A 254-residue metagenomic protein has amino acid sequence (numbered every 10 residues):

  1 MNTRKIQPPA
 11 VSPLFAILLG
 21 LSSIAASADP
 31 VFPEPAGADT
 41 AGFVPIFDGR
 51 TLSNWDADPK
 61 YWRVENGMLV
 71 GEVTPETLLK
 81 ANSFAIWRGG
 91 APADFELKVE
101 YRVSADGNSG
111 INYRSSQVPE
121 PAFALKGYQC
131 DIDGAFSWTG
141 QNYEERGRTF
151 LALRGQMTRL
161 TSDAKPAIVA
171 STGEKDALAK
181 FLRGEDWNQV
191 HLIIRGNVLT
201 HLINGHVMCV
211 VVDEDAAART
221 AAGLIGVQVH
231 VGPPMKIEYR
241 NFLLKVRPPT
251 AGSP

Functional and structural regions predicted by a protein language model:
N2-L14: Bacterial N-terminal signal peptides that target proteins for export
T3-K5, S22, G127: Generic N-terminal leader/processing signal
S12-S23: Bacterial N-terminal signal peptides
S27-P254: Carbohydrate-interacting regions of secretory-pathway proteins
